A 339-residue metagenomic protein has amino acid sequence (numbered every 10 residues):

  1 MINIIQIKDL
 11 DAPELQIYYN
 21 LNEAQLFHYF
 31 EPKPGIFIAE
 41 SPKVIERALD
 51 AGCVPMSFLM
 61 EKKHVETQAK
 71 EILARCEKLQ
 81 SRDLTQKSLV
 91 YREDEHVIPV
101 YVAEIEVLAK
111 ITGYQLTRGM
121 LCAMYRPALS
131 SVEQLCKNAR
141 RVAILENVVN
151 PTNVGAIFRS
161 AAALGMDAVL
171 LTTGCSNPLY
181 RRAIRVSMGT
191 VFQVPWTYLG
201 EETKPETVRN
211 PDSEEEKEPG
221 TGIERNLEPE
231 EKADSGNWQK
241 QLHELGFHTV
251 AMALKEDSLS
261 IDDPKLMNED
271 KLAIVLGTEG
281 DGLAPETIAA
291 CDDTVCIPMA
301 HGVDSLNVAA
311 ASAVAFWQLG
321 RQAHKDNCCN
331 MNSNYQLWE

Functional and structural regions predicted by a protein language model:
M1-E66: Boundary-proximal intrinsically disordered activation/regulatory segments immediately upstream of a helical core
I2, K43, D50, S81-K87 (+2 more regions): RNA substrate-binding interface of SAM-dependent RNA methyltransferases
I7, F37, E146-N147, T172-T173 (+4 more regions): Glycine- and other small-residue-rich loops at beta-strand/loop junctions that grip anionic moieties
Q68-E93, T287: Short, aromatic/basic amphipathic alpha-helical patches
K78-D83, E93-A109: A glycine-rich helix N-cap at a beta->alpha junction
M120-C122, S160-L164, P178-V191, P285-E339: Structured adenosyl-cofactor binding patch, chiefly the S-adenosyl-L-methionine
V250-H301: Active-site/ligand-binding-proximal alpha/beta "capping" segment
